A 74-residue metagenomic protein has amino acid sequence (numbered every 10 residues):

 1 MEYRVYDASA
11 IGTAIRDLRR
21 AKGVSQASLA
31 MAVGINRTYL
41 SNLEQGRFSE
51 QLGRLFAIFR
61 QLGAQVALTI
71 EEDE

Functional and structural regions predicted by a protein language model:
M1-A10: A detector for short, charged/polar N-terminal pre-domain segments
T13-S28, A32, A57: Short basic helix-loop element that most often maps to the first helix and adjoining turn of HTH DNA-binding modules
M31, Y39, L62-A64: A generic structural signal for short beta-strands and their flanking turns/coil linkers
A32, L43, E72: Residue-level "edge-of-site" marker
I35-F48: Recognition helix of helix-turn-helix/homeodomain-like DNA-binding domains that insert into the DNA major groove
F48, A67-E74: Short, charged recognition helix plus adjacent turn of helix-turn-helix-like nucleic-acid-binding domains
G53-T69: DNA major-groove recognition helix of helix-turn-helix/homeodomain DNA-binding modules
